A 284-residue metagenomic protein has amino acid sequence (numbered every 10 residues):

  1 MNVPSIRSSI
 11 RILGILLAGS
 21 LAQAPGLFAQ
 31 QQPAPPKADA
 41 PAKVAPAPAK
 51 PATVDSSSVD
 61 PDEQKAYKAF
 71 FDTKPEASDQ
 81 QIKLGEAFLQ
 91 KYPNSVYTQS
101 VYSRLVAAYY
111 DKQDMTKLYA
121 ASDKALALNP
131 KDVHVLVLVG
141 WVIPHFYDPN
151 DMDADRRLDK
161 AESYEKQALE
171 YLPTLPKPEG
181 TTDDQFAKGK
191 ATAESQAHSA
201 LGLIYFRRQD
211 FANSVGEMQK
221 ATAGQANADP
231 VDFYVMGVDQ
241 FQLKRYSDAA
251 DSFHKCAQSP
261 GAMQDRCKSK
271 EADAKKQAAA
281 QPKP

Functional and structural regions predicted by a protein language model:
L27-V101, P284: N-terminal leader/linker segments that initiate helical-solenoid repeat arrays
P48, A52-T73, S95-A107, P130-N150 (+3 more regions): Amphipathic alpha-helical repeat scaffolds of TPR domains
K91-T98, A125-V133, M152, P173-T192 (+2 more regions): Short solvent-exposed coil/turn linkers within tandem alpha-helical repeat scaffolds
D155-P173, F241-D265, A272: TPR/TPR-like (Sel1-like) alpha-helical repeat modules
